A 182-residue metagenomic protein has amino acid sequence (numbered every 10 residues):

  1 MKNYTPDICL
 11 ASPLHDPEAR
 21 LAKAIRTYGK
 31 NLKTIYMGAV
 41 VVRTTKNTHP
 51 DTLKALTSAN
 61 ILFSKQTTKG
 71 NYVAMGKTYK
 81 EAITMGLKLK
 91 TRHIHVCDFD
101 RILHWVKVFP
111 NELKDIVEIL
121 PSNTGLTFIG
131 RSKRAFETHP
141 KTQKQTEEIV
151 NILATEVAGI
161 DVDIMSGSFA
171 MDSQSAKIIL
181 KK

Functional and structural regions predicted by a protein language model:
D16-I35, N47-P50: Short, well-formed alpha-helical segments that are part of the catalytic scaffolds of diverse glycosyltransferases
K33-D51, S64-T68: Short beta-strand/loop segment that forms part of the nucleotide-sugar
T57-K77: Conserved donor nucleotide-binding strand/loop of the catalytic core
K80-H93: Active-site nucleotide-sugar/metal-binding loop of Leloir-type enzymes
T91-H104: Short beta-strand-to-loop acidic/aromatic patch adjacent to the donor-nucleotide binding site
I102-A135: Conserved donor-nucleotide/metal-binding helix-loop-beta segment in metal-dependent transferases, i.e., the alpha-helix
R134-K141, A154-F169: A recurrent flexible, glycine/aromatic-enriched loop bordering the glycosyltransferase active site that acts as
V150, I164-L180: Conserved nucleotide-sugar donor-binding and metal-coordinating catalytic region shared by glycosyltransferases
